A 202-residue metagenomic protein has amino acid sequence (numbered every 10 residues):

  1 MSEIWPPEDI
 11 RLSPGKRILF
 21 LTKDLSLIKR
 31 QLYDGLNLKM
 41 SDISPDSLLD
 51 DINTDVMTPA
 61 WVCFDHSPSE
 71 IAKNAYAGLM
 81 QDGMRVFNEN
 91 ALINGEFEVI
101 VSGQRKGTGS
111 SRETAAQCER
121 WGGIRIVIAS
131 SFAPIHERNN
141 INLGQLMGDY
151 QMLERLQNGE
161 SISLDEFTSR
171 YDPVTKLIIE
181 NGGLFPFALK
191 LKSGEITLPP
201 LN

Functional and structural regions predicted by a protein language model:
M1-N202: Fe-S-dependent hydro-lyases/dehydratases of central metabolism
